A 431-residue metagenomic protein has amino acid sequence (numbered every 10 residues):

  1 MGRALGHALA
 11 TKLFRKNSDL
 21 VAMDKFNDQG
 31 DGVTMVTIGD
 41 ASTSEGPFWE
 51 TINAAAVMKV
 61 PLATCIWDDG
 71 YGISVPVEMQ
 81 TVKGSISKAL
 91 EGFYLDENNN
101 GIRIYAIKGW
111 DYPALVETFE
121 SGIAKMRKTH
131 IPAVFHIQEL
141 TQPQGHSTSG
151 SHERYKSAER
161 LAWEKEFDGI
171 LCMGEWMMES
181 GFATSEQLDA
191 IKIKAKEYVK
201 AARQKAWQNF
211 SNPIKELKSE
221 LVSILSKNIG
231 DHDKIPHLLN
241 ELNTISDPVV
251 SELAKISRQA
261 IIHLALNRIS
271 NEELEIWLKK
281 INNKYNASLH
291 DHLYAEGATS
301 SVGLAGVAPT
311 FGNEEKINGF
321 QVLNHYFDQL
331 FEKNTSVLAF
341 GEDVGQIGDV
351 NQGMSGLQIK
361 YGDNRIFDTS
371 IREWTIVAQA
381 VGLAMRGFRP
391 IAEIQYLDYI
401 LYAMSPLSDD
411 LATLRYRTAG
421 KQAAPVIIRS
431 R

Functional and structural regions predicted by a protein language model:
M1-C65, G70, P76-Y94, R386: Cofactor-binding active-site loop characterized by glycine-rich and histidine/acidic residues
M1-M35, L95, D247-R431: Thiamine diphosphate
G2, K12-R15, F26-G32, K83-S121 (+2 more regions): Conserved thiamine diphosphate
R15, G46-E50, D68, S74-M79 (+6 more regions): Short acidic, glycine/serine/threonine-rich loops at helix termini
T37, A63-C65, A106, V134-H136 (+6 more regions): Structured core elements
A41, P76-Q80, Y105-Y112, E159-F167 (+9 more regions): Hydrophobic alpha-helical scaffolding
C65-G70, Y94-R103, S147-K156, I170-T184 (+4 more regions): Short acidic (Asp/Glu) and glycine-rich catalytic loops that position anionic groups and cofactors
K125-I256: Glycine/aspartate-rich loop-and-adjacent alpha/beta segment that forms the canonical ThDP
